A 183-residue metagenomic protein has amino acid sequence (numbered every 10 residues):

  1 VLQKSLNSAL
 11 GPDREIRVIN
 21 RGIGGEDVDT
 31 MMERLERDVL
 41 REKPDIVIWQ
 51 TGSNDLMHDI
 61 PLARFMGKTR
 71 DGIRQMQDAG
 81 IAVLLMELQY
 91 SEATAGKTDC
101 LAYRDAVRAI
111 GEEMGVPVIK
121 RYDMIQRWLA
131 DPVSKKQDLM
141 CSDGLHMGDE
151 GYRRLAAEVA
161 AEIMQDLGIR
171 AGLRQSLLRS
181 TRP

Functional and structural regions predicted by a protein language model:
V1-G24, L35-K43: Serine-esterase "nucleophile elbow" of acetyl-processing enzymes
Q3-S5, V28-R41, A63-G72: Alpha-helical scaffolding within the catalytic cores of extracellular/periplasmic polymer-degrading hydrolases
D13-I16, E42-V47, Q77-L84, M114-P117: Loop/turn elements at helix/coil->beta-strand transitions in domains of secreted/extracellular proteins
N20-E26, I46-M57, L84, E112: Cell-envelope and extracellular/periplasmic
N20-G22, E87-L88, K120-D123: Residue-level recognition of beta-strand->loop/alpha-helix junctions
E26-D29, E33, D59-G67, K97-L101 (+1 more regions): Soluble non-cytosolic domains of exported or imported proteins
Q50-S53, G72-D105: Active-site segments of SGNH/GDSL-like serine hydrolases that catalyze O-acetyl group transfer/hydrolysis on lipids
E92-P183: Catalytic His-Asp segment of secreted/periplasmic serine-dependent ester chemistry enzymes
